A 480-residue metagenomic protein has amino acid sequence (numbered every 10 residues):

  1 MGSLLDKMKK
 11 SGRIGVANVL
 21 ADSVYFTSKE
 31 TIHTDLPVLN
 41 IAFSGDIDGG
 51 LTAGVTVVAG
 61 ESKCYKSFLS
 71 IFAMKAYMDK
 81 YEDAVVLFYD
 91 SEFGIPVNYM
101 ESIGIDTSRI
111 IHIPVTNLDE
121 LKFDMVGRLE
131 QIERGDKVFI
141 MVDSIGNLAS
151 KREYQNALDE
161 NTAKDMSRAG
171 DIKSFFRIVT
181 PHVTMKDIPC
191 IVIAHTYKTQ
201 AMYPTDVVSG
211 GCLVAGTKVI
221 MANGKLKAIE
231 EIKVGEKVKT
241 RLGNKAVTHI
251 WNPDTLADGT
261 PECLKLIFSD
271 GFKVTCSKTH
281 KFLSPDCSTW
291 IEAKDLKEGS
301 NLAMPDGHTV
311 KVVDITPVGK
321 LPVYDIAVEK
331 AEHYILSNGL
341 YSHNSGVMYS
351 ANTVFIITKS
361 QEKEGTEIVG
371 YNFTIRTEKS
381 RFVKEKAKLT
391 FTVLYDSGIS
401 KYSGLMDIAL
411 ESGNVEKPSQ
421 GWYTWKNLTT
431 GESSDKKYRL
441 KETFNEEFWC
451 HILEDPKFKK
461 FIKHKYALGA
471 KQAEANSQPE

Functional and structural regions predicted by a protein language model:
G2-R109, L121-E130: The Walker A/P-loop phosphate-binding site
V55-V57, V85, K137-M141, P189-I191: Residue-level preference for the first positions of well-ordered beta-strands
I95, L148-A149, T199-Q200: Catalytic P-loop NTPase motifs of RecA-like helicase/translocase cores
V115-D187: Phosphate-binding/switch loop-helix module in NTP-utilizing enzymes
D165-A215, S345-S412: Phosphate-binding/switch region of NTP-binding enzymes
C212-N344: HINT superfamily self-processing domains
K401-D435: Long, well-ordered amphipathic alpha-helical subdomains in the mid-to-C-terminal portions of large enzyme subunits
G421-E480: Terminal-proximal interaction/regulatory segments of ATP-powered molecular machines
